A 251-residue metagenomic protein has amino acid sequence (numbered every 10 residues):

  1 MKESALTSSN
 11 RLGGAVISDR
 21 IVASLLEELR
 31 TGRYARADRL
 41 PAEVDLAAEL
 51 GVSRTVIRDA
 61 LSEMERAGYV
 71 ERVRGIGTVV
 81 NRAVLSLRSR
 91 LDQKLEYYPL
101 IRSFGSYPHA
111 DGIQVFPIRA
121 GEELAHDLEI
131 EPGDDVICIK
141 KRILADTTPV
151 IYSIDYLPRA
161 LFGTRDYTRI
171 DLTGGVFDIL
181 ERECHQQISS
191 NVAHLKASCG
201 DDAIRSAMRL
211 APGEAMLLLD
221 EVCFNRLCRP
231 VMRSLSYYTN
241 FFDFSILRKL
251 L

Functional and structural regions predicted by a protein language model:
M1-R54: Extreme N-terminal segment that seeds HTH/winged-HTH DNA-binding domains in transcriptional regulators
E3, V84-L251: All-alpha effector-binding/dimerization core of bacterial HTH-type transcriptional repressors
S18, A42, V79-Q93: Short, cationic-aromatic polyanion-contact patches
L61-S62: Short, hydrophobic-biased segments on the C-terminal half of alpha helices that form "recognition helices"
R66-G75, N81: Beta-hairpin "wing" of winged helix-turn-helix
